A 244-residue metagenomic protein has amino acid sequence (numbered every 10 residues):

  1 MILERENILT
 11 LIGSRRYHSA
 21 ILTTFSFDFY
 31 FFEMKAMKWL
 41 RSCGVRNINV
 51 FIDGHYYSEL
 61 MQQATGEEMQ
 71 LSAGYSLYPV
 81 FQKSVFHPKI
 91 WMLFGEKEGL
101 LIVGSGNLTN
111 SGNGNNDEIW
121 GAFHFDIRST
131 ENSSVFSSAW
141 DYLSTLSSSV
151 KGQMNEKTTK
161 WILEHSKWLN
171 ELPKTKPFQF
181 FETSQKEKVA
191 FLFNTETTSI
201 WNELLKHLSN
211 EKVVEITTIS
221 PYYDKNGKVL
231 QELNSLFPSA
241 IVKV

Functional and structural regions predicted by a protein language model:
M1-G13, F29-M37, K188-H207: A short, well-structured beta->alpha microelement
M1-L3, T10-R15, K174-T183: Short, charged N-terminal beta->alpha structural module
G13-Q70, L208-V244: Primarily the HKD phosphodiesterase
E33-S199, K243-V244: HKD-type phospholipase D/PLD-like phosphodiesterase module
Q179-N226: Loop-centered beta-sheet repeat module
